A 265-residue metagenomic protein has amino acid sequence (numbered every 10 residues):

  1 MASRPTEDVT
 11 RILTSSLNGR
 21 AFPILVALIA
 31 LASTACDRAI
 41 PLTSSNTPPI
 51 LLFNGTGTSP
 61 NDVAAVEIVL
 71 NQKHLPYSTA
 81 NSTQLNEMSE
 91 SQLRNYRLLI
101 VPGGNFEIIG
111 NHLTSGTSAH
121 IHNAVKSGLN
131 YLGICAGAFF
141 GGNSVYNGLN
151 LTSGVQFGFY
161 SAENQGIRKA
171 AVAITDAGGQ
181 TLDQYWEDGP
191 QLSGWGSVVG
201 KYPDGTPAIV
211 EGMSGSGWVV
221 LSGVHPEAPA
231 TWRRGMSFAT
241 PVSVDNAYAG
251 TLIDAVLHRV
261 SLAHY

Functional and structural regions predicted by a protein language model:
R4-I24: Bacterial N-terminal signal peptides that target proteins for export
A32-A35: C-terminal motif of bacterial Sec signal peptides marking the signal peptidase cleavage site
D37-A39: Bacterial signal peptide processing site
T43-P49, N71, H122, G148 (+2 more regions): Extracellular ligand-binding/catalytic regions of CAZymes and related secreted enzymes and adhesion modules
L51-V145: Helical hinge/lid and interdomain linker segments adjacent to catalytic or ligand-binding clefts that mediate domain
I108, F140-N143, G148, Y160 (+2 more regions): Short catalytic/ligand-binding loop motif for oxyanion handling, primarily in non-cytosolic enzymes, centered on
E163-R233, Y265: Catalytic beta-strand/loop cores that center a nucleophilic Ser/Cys/Thr and support acyl-enzyme chemistry
